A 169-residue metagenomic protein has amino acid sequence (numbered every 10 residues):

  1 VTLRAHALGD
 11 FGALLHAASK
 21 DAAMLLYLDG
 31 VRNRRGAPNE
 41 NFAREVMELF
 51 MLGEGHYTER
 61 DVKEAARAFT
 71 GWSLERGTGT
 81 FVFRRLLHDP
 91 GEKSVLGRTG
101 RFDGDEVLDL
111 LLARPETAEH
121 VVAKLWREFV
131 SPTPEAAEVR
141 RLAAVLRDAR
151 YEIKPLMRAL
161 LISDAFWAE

Functional and structural regions predicted by a protein language model:
V1-E169: Active-site substrate-binding loop specific to GH73 endo-beta-N-acetylglucosaminidase modules in bacterial autolysins
